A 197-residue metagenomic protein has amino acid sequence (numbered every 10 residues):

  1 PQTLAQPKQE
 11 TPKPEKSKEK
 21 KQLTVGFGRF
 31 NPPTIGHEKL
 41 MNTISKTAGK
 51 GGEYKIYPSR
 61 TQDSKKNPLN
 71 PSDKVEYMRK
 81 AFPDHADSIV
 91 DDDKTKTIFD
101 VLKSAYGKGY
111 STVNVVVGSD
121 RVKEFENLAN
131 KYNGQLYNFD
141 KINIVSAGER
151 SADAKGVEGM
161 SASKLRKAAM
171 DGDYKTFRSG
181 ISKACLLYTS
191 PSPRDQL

Functional and structural regions predicted by a protein language model:
L4-S190, R194: Nucleotidyltransferase catalytic core that binds NTPs
L197: Cationic, low-complexity basic patches in intrinsically disordered or flexible, solvent-exposed regions
